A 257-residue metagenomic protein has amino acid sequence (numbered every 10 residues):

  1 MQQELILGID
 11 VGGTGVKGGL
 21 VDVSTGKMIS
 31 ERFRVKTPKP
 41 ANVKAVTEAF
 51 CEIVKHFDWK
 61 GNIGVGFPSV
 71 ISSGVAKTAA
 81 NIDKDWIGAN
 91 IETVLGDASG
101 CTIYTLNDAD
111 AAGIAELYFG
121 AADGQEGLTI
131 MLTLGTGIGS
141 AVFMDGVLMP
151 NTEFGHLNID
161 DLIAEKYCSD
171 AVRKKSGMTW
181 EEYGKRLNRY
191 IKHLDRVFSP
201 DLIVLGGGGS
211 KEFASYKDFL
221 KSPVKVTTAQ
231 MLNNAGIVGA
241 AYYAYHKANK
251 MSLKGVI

Functional and structural regions predicted by a protein language model:
Q2-L7, G19-V21, S30-E31, P40-K44 (+6 more regions): Glycine/GP-enriched mid-protein hinge/lid loop-to-helix segment characteristic of carbohydrate kinases
D10: Conserved catalytic-loop position in the HRD/HxD motif
T14: Conserved Rossmann-like nucleotide-cofactor binding loop
E31, K39-C51, K55, W59-I63 (+2 more regions): Glycine-rich phosphate-binding loop and adjoining helix at the ATP-binding site of ATP-dependent phosphoryl-transfer
I63-S69, L134-T136, L202-S210, A229-Q230: Glycine-rich beta-strand-to-loop/alpha-helix junction loops that act as flexible
K211-K217, A235-I237: Short active-site-adjacent structural elements
